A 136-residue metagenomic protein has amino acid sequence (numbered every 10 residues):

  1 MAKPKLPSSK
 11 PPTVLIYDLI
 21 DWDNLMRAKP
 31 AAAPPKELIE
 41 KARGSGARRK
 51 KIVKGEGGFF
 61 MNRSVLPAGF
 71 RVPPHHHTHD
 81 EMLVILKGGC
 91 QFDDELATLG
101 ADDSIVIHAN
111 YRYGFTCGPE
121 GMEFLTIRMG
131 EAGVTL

Functional and structural regions predicted by a protein language model:
M1-G58: A short, N-terminal "cap"/entry segment at the start of jelly-roll beta-barrel domains of the cupin/DSBH fold
G44-R49, G57-H76, A109-R112: Conserved short histidine dyad/triad with adjacent acidic residue
V65-P67, H77-Q91: Short, conserved beta-strand element in jelly-roll/cupin
V72-P74, F92-D93, Y113-P119, T126: Short beta-strand His + acidic residue motifs that chelate non-heme Fe in jelly-roll/DSBH and cupin folds
M82, V106, E120-L136: A short hydrophobic beta-strand segment most commonly corresponding to one strand of the jelly-roll/cupin
E95-R112: Short acidic-glycine-tyrosine-enriched beta hairpin
